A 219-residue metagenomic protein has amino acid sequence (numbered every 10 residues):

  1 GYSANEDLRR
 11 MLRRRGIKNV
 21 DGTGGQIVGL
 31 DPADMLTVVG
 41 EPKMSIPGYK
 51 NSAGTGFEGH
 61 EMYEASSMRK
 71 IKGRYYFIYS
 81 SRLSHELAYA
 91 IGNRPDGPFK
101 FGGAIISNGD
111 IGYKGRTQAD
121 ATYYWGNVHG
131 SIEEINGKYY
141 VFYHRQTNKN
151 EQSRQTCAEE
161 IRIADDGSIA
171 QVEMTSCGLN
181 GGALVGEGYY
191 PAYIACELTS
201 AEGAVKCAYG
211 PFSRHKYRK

Functional and structural regions predicted by a protein language model:
G1-K219: Carbohydrate-active catalytic/glycan-binding domains of CAZyme proteins, especially the secreted or lumenal ectodomains
